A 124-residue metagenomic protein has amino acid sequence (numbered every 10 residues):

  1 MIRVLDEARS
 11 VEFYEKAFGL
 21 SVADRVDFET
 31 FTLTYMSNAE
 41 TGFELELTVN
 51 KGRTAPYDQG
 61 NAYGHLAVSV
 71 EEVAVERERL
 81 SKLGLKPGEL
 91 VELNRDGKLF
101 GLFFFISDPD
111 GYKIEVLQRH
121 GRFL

Functional and structural regions predicted by a protein language model:
M1-E44: Core segments of cupin and vicinal oxygen chelate
M1-V11, Y63-V68, L117-L124: N-terminal beta-strand motif that seeds the catalytic metal site of vicinal oxygen chelate
E12-F13, E72-R79: Short amphipathic alpha-helices within nucleic acid-binding modules
R25, Y35, V68, R77-L124: Vicinal oxygen chelate
T30, A62, F100: Exposed loop/turn and edge beta-strand positions of beta-sandwich/beta-sheet ligand-binding modules
E40-F43, R53-T54, E71-V75: Short, charged/polar surface micro-motifs in flexible loops or helix N-caps
